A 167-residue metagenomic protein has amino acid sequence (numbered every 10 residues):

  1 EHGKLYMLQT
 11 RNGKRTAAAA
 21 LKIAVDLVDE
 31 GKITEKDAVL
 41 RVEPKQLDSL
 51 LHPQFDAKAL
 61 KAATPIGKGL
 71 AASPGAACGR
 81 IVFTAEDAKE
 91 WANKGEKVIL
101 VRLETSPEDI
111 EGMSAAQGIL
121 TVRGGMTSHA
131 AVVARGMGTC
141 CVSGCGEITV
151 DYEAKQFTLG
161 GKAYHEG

Functional and structural regions predicted by a protein language model:
E1-I33, V39-V42: ATP-dependent carboxylate activation and anion-phosphoryl transfer catalytic cores that bind Mg-ATP to form
E1-K4, K45-A59, E147-L159: A broadly tuned preference for mixed-charge, low-complexity surface segments
Y6, T10, F83-D87, G95-K97 (+1 more regions): Acidic, glycine-rich flexible loop/linker segments
K14, L21, P65, G69 (+1 more regions): Generic hydrophobic-segment detector
R15-T16, P44, G138, D151: Alpha-helix termini
I23, D37, H129-V133: Residues within well-formed alpha-helices
K32-A115: Protease-associated
